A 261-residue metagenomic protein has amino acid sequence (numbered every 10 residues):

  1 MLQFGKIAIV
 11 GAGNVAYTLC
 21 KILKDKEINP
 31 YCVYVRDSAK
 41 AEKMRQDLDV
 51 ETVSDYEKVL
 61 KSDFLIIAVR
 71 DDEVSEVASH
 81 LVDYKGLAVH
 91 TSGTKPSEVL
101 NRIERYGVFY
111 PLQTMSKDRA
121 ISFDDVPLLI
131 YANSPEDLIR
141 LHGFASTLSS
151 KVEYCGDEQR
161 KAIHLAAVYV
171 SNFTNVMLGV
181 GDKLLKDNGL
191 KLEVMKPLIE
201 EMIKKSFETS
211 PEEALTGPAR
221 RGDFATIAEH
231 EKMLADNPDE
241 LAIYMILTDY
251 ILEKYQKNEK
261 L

Functional and structural regions predicted by a protein language model:
M1-S54: NAD(P)+-binding Rossmann beta1-loop-alpha1 motif at the extreme N-terminus of oxidoreductases
Q3-K6, K85, D125: Phosphate-coordination loops involved in phosphoryl transfer and adenosine-cofactor binding
A8-I9, I67, I130: Hydrophobic Val/Ile/Leu positions in short beta-strands of Rossmann-like dinucleotide-binding domains
I28-N29, G86, E104, S150 (+1 more regions): Short phosphate-binding/catalytic loops that engage adenosine nucleotides
S38-I121: Rossmann-like NAD(P)(H) cofactor-binding subdomain of soluble oxidoreductases
M44-D47, A120-A166, V170-F207: Internal alpha-helical scaffold of NAD(P)-dependent oxidoreductase catalytic cores
M202-L261: Interdomain hinge/lid region at the active-site interface of Rossmann-like NAD(P)-dependent oxidoreductases
